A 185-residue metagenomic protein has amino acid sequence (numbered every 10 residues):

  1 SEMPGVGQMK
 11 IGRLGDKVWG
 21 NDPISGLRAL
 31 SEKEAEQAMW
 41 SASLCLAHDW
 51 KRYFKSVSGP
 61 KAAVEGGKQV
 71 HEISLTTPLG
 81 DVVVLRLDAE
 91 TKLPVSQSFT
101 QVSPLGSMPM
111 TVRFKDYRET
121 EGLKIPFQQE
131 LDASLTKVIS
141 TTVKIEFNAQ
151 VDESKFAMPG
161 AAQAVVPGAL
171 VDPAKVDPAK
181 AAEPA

Functional and structural regions predicted by a protein language model:
S1-S41: An acidic-aromatic
P4, G66-G160: Gly/Pro-enriched, hydrophobic low-complexity segments that function as extracytoplasmic propeptides/linkers
M9, D16, K55, Q69-H71 (+1 more regions): Generic beta-strand structural signal
D22, K61, E146: Residues at the C-termini of beta-strands that transition into short coil/loop
L30-E34, A149-S154, P167, E183-A185: General structural signal for secondary-structure boundaries
Q37-S74, P94-S98: Short, conserved active-site entrance elements at the starts or edges of catalytic domains
F156-P184: Pro/Ala/Gly-rich low-complexity, hydrophilic intrinsically disordered segments
